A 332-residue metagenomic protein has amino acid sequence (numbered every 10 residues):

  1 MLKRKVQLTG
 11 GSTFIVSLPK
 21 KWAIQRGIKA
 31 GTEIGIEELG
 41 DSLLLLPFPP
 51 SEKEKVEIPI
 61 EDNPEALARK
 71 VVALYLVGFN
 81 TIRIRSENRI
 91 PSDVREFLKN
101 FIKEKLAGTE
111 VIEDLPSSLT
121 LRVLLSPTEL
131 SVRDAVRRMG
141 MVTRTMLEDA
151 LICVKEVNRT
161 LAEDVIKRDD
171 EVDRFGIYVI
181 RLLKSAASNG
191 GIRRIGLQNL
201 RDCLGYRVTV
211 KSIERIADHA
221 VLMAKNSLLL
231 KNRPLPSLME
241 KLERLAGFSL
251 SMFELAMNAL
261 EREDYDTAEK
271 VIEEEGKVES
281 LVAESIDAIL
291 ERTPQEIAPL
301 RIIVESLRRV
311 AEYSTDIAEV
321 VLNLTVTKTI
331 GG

Functional and structural regions predicted by a protein language model:
L2-V6, G11-T13, S17-G332: Cytosolic, long alpha-helical scaffolding segments
